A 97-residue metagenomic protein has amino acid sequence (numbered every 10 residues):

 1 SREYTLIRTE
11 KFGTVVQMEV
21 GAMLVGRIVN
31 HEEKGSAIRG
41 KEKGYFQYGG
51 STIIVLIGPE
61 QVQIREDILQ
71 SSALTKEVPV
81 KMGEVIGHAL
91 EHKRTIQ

Functional and structural regions predicted by a protein language model:
S1-Q97: Contiguous, well-folded functional domains in the mature portion of proteins
